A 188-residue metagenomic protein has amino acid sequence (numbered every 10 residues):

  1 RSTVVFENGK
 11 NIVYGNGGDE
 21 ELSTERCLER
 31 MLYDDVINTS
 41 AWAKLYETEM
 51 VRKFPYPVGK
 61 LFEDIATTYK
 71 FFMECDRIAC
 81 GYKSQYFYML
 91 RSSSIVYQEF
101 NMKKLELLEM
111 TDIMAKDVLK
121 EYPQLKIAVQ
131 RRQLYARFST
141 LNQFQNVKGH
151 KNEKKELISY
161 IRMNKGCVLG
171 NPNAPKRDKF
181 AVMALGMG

Functional and structural regions predicted by a protein language model:
R1-G81, S93-M102: Donor-binding/catalytic cores of nucleotide-activated saccharide and glycerol-phosphate transferases/polymerases
S84, M110-M114, A136: Amphipathic, well-ordered alpha-helical segments in soluble domains
Y86-M89: Minor-groove-contacting beta-hairpin "wing" of winged helix-turn-helix DNA-binding domains
E109-A128, M163-N171: C-terminal, non-catalytic tails of nucleotide-sugar-dependent glycosyltransferases
V118-Y122, Q143-K148: Secondary-structure edge/capping motif, primarily at the C-terminal ends of alpha-helices and the immediately following
K126-R132, K154-K155: Short, charged, amphipathic alpha-helical segments
Q130-N142: Amphipathic alpha-helical repeat scaffolds of TPR domains
V147-G188: Membrane-interface aromatic/basic loop that binds lipid-linked glycans or pyrophosphate carriers, typified by
